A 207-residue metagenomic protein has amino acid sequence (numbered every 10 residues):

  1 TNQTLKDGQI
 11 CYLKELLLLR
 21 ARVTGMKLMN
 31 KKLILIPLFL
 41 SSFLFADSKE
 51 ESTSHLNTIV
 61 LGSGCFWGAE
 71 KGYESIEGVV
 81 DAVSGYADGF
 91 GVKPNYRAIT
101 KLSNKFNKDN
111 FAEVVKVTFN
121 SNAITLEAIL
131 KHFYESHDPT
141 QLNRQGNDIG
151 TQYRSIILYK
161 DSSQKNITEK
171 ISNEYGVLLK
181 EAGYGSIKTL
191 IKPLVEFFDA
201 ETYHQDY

Functional and structural regions predicted by a protein language model:
N2, L19-A21, L44: N-terminal cationic amphipathic segment used for targeting or macromolecule association
G8-C11, G25: Residue-identity detector for glycine
K14-E15, G68: General secretory precursor processing signal
L16-L28: Short, Lys/Arg-enriched N-terminal segments with co-localized hydrophobic residues within the first ~10-30 amino acids
N30-P37: Sec-dependent signal peptide recognition, specifically the positively charged N-region followed immediately by
L38-A46: Hydrophobic h-region of N-terminal signal peptides that target proteins for export in Gram-negative bacteria
F45-Y207: Flexible coil/turn and secondary-structure edge motifs
